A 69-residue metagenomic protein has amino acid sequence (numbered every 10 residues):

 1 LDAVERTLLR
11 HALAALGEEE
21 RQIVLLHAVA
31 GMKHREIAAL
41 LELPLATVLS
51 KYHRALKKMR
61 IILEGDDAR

Functional and structural regions predicted by a protein language model:
L1-A14: Acidic, proline/glycine-rich intrinsically disordered inter-domain spacer in sigma factors
E5, L16, M32-H34: Hydrophobic patch in the ABC ATPase nucleotide-binding domain
R6, E20-R21: Short, leucine-enriched amphipathic alpha-helices that occur as contiguous helical runs
L9, I23-V24: Short alpha-helical "packing" element that flanks the helix-turn-helix/winged-helix DNA-binding module
L13-L16, H27: Short helix-to-turn junction characteristic of helix-turn-helix DNA-binding domains, especially the helix
E20, V29, R35, L41-G65: DNA-recognition helix of helix-turn-helix
